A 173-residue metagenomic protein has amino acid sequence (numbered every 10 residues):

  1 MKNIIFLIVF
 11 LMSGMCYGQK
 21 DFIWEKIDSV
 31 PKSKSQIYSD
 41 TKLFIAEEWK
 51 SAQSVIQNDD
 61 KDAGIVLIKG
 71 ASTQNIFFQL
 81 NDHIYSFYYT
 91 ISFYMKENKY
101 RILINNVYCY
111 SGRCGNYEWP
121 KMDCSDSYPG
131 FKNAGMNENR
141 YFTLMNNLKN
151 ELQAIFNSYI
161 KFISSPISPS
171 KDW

Functional and structural regions predicted by a protein language model:
M1-F22: Bacterial Sec-dependent N-terminal signal peptides
C16-W173: Ser/Thr-rich, low-complexity intrinsically disordered terminal regions
